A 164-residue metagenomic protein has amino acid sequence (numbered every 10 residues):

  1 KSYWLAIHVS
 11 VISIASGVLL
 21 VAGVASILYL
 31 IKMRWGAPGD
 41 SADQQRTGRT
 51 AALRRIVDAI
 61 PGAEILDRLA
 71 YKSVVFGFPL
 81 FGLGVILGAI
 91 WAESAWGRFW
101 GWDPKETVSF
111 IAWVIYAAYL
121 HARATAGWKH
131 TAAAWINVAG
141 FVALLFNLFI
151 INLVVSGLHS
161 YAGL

Functional and structural regions predicted by a protein language model:
W4-R34, G48-R49, I56, A63-A95 (+1 more regions): Hydrophobic cores of alpha-helical transmembrane segments in multi-pass integral membrane proteins
A37-S41: Interhelical loop segments of eukaryotic multi-pass membrane proteins
